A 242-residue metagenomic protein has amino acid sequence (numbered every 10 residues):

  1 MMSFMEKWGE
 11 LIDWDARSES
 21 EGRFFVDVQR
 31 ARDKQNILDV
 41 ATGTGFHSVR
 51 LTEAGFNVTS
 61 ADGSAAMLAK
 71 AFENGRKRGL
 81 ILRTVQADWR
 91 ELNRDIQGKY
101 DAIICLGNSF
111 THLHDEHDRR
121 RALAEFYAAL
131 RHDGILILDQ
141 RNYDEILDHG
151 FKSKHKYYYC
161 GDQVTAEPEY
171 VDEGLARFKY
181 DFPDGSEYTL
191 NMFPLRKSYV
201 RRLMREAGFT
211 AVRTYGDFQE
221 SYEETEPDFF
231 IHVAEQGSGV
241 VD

Functional and structural regions predicted by a protein language model:
M1-Q35: Conserved class I S-adenosyl-L-methionine
A41-G45: Class I SAM-dependent methyltransferase "Motif I" SAM/SAH-binding loop
S48-L92: Class I SAM-dependent methyltransferase SAM/SAH-binding core
R94-A102: A short acidic, Gly/Pro-enriched loop at the edge of an enzyme's catalytic core that lines a small-molecule cofactor
D101-H117: A short SAM/SAH-binding and catalytic strip from SAM-dependent methyltransferases
R120-H132: A short glycine-rich, Lys/Arg-flanked "PGG" loop and its adjoining helix->strand segment in the class I
H132, I137-R202: SAM-dependent methyltransferase
Y199-D242: C-terminal lobe and adjacent flexible extensions of AdoMet/dcAdoMet transferase-like proteins
